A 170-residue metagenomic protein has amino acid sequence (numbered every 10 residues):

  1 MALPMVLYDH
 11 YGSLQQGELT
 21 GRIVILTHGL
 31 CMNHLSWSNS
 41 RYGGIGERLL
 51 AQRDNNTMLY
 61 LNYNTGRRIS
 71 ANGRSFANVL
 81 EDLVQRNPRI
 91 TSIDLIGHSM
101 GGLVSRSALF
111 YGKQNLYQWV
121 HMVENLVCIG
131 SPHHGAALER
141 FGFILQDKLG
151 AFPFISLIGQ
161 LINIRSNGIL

Functional and structural regions predicted by a protein language model:
M1-L49, R53-L61, L138-F141, D147: Flexible, membrane-associating and regulatory peripheral segments of lipid-active enzymes
G21-I23, S92-D94, N125: Structural motif
L30-M32, T65-G66, G102, F110 (+1 more regions): Short, solvent-exposed loop/turn segments at secondary-structure junctions
Y42-E47, F76-L83, S105-Q114: Short, well-ordered amphipathic alpha-helices
R67-N87: Alpha/beta-hydrolase active-site loop
N87-H98: Alpha/beta-hydrolase fold nucleophile elbow
I96-G97, G101-S105, G130: Gly/Ala-rich beta-loop-alpha elbow adjacent to hydrolase catalytic centers
F110-L170: Helical cap/lid subdomain of alpha/beta-hydrolase-fold lipid enzymes that gates access to the catalytic pocket
